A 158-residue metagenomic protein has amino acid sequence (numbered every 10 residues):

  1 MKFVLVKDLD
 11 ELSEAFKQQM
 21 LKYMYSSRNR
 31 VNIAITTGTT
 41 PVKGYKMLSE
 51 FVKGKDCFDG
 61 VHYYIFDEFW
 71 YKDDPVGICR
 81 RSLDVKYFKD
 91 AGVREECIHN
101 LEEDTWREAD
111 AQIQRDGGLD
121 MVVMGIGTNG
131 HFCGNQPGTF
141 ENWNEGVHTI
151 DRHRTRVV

Functional and structural regions predicted by a protein language model:
M1-I33, I98: N-terminal glycine-/serine-/threonine-rich phosphate-binding loop
S26-V52: Glycine-rich N-terminal segment of FAD-binding domains in flavoprotein oxidoreductases, spanning the beta-loop-helix
A34-G38, I65, V123-I126: Short beta-strand segments
T39-T40, I126-H131, P137: Short glycine-rich anion-binding loops that position phosphate/pyrophosphate groups of nucleotides and phosphorylated
L48-F51, I78-R80, F132, Q136-F140: Short, glycine/charged-enriched secondary-structure capping and boundary segments
D56-V123: Ligand-binding beta-strand-loop-alpha-helix segment within the catalytic cores of soluble metabolic enzymes
C133-V158: Class I SAM-dependent methyltransferase SAM-binding "motif I" and its flanking Rossmann-like core
